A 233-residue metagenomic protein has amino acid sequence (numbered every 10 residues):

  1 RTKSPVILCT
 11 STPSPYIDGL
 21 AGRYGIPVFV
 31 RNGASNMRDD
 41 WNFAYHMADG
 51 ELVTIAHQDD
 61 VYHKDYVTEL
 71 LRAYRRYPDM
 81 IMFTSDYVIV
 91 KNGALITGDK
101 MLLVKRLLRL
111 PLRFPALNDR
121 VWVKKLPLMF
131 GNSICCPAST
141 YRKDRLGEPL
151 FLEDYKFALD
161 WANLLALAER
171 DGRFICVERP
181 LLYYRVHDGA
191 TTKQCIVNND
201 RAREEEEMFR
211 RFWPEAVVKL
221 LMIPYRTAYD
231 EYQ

Functional and structural regions predicted by a protein language model:
R1-V30: Acidic donor-binding segment of Leloir-type glycosyltransferases
G19-I26, R210-E215, D230-Q233: Membrane-interface aromatic/basic loop that binds lipid-linked glycans or pyrophosphate carriers, typified by
R31-A48: Glycine-rich, basic loop-to-helix element that forms the pyrophosphate-binding segment of sugar-nucleotide handling
V53: Short aromatic/hydrophobic "clamp" motif used to bind/position activated sugar donors
H57-V61, D86: The conserved acidic donor/metal-binding loop of glycosyltransferases
D65-K105: Conserved donor NDP-sugar-binding/catalytic core segment of glycosyltransferases
R109-R201: Conserved nucleotide-sugar donor-binding catalytic segment
I196-E206, L220-Q233: Non-catalytic, C-terminal membrane-associated alpha-helical segments of glycosyltransferases
